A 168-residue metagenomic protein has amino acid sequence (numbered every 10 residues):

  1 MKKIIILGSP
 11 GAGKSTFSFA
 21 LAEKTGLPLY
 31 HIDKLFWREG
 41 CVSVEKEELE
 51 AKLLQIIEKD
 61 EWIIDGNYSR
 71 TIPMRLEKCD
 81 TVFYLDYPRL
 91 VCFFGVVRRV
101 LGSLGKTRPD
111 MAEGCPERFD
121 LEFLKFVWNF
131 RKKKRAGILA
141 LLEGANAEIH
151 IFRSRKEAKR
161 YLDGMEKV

Functional and structural regions predicted by a protein language model:
I6: Hydrophobic anchor at the beta1->P-loop junction of P-loop NTPases
P10: The conserved Walker
K14: Conserved lysine of the Walker
F17: Hydrophobic positions on the alpha1 helix immediately C-terminal to the Walker A/P-loop
A20: Active-site signature of alpha/beta-hydrolase-fold catalytic machinery across serine- and Asp/Cys-nucleophile hydrolases
K24, N129-V168: NTP-dependent small-molecule kinase module
P28-V82, Y87: Conserved nucleotide-sensing/catalytic segment adjacent to the nucleotide-binding pocket in NTP-handling enzymes
Y87-K133: A glycine- and Lys/Arg-enriched "phosphate-lid" helix/loop adjacent to the NTP-binding pocket of small-molecule kinases
